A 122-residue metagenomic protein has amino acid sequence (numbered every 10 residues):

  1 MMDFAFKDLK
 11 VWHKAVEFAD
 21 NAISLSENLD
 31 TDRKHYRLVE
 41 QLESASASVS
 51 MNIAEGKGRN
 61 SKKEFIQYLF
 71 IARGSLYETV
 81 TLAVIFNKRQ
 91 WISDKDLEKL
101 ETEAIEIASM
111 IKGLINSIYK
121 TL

Functional and structural regions predicted by a protein language model:
M1-L122: Amphipathic alpha-helical assembly/interaction segments
